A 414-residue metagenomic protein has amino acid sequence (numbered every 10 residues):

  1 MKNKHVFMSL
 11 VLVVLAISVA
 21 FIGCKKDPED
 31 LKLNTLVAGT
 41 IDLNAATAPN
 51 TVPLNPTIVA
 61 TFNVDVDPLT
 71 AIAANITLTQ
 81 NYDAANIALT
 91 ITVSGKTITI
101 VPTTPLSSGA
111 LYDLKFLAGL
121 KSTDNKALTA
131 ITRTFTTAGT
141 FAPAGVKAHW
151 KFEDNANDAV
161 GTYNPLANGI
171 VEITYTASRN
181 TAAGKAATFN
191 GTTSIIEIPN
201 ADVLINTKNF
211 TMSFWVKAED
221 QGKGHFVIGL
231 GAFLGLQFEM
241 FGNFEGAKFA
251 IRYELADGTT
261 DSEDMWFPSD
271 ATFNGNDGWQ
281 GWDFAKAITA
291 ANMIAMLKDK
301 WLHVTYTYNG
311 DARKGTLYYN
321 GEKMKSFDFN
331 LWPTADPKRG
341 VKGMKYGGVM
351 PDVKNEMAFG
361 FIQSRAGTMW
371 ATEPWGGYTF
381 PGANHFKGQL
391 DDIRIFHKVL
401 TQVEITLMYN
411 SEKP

Functional and structural regions predicted by a protein language model:
N3, D27-P143: Acidic, low-complexity Ser/Thr/Gly/Pro-rich repeat segments typical of extracellular/periplasmic and surface-exposed
A138-T192, A383, I405-P414: Extracytoplasmic low-complexity segments
T140-F141, N190-F210, T289-I294: Short surface loop/edge beta-strand patches of beta-sandwich-type extracellular domains that form ligand-contact sites
T162-Y163, S213, K223-G258, M408-E412: Aromatic-rich beta-strand patches that line glycan-recognition/binding surfaces of extracellular proteins
F214, K300-Y308, L317: Short tryptophan-centered beta-strand motifs in secreted/extracellular beta-sheet-rich domains of glycan-recognition
A256-H303: Short, aromatic/His-centered strand-loop micro-motif at the edge of beta-sheets
F329-G388: Flexible glycan-contacting loops in extracellular carbohydrate-active proteins
Y378-T379, Q389-P414: Extended recognition patches within non-cytosolic domains
